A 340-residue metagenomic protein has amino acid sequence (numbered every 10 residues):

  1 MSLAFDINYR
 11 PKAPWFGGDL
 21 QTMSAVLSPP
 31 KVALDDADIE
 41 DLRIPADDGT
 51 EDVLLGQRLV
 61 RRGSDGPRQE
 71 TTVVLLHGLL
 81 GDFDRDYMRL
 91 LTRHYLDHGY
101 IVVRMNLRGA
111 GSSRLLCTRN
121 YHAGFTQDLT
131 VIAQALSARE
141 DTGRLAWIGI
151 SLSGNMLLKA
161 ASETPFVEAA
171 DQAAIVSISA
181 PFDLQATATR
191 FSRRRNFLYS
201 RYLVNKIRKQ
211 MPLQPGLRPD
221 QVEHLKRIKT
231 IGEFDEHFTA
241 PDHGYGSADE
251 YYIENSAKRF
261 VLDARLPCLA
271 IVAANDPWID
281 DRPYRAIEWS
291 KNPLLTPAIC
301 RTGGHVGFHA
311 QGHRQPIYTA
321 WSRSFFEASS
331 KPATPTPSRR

Functional and structural regions predicted by a protein language model:
G18-D65, H309-G312: N-terminal cap/lid segment of alpha/beta-hydrolase-fold proteins
Q69-G78: Short beta-strand element of the alpha/beta-hydrolase
G81-D84, T92, L96-L116: Conserved alpha/beta-hydrolase
H94, R108-A146: Catalytic nucleophile-loop/oxyanion-hole region of alpha/beta-hydrolase and closely related hydrolase-like folds
A138-D242: Alpha/beta-hydrolase-fold enzymes
A264, A270-V272, D276: Short beta-strand/loop motif that positions the catalytic acidic residue of the alpha/beta-hydrolase fold
S290-V306: Catalytic histidine neighborhood in serine/cysteine hydrolases with alpha/beta-hydrolase-type architecture
G303-P316: Catalytic histidine-centered segment of alpha/beta-hydrolase-like enzymes
